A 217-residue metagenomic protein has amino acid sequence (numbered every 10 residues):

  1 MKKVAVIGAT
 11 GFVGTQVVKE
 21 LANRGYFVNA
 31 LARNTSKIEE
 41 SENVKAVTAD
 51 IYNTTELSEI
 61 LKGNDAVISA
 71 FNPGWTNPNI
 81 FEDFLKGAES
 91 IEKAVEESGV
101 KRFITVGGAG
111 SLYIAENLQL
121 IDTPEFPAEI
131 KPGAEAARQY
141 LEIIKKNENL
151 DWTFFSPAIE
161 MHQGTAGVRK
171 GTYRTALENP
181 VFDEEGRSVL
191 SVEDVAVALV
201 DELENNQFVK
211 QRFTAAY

Functional and structural regions predicted by a protein language model:
V4-R24: N-terminal Rossmann NAD(P)H-binding glycine-rich loop of SDR-like oxidoreductase domains
F27-N29, T35, E89-P132, A137 (+1 more regions): Conserved Rossmann-fold NAD(P)-dependent oxidoreductase catalytic core, especially the SDR/UDP-sugar
S36-E97, E204-Q207: NAD(P)H-binding glycine-rich loop region in Rossmannoid oxidoreductase-like domains and their noncatalytic homologs
T76, A109-A115, E160-G164: Conserved catalytic-site region of short-chain dehydrogenase/reductase
A136, G186-V200, Q211: Substrate-positioning beta->alpha
E142-Q163: Conserved beta-loop-beta element that borders a ligand/cofactor-binding pocket
E202-Y217: Core catalytic loop region at the nicotinamide-binding pocket of NAD(P)H-dependent oxidoreductases
